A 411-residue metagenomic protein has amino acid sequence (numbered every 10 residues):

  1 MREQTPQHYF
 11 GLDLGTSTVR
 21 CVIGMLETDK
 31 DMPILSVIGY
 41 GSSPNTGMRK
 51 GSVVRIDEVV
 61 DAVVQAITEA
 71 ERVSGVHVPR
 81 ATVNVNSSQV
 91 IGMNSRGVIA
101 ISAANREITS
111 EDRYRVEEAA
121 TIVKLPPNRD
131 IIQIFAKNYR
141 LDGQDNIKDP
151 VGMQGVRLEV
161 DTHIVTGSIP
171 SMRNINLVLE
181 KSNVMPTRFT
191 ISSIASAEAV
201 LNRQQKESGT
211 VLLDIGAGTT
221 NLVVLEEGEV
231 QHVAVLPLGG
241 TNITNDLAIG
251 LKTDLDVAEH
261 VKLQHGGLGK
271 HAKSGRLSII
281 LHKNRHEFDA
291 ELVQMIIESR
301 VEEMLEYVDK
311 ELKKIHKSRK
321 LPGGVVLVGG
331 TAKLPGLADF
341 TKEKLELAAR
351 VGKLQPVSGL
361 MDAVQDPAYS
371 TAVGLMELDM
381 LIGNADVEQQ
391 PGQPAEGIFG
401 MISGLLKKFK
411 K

Functional and structural regions predicted by a protein language model:
M1-T18, V22-L212, E229-Q231, G240 (+6 more regions): Nucleotide/phosphate-binding catalytic cleft detector across ATP-hydrolyzing and phosphate-transferring enzymes
S17, G167, G267-G269, K320-K344: Glycine-rich phosphate-binding loops at beta-strand->alpha-helix junctions
V85-V90, A217, G329-G330: Core structural elements
E180, N202, D214, E303-E306 (+3 more regions): Extended, folded domain segments that form the structural surfaces/walls around functional sites
N221-V223: A structural feature that tracks compact, well-ordered secondary-structure segments with a strong bias toward
H232, L327-E377: Nucleotide-binding motor/catalytic cores of P-loop/tubulin-like NTPases across gene-expression machines
E291-E303: Glycine-rich phosphate-binding "P-loop"
